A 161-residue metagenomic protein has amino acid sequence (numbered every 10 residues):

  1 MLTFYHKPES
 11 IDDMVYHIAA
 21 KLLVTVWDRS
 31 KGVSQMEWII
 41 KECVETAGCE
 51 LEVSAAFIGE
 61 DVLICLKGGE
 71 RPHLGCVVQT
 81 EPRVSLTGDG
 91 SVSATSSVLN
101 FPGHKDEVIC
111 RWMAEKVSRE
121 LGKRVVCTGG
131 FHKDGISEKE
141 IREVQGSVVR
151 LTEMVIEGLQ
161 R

Functional and structural regions predicted by a protein language model:
L2, H6, A20, W27 (+1 more regions): Charge-rich, low-complexity N-terminal segments
V44-E120, R124-K133, E138-V148, G158: Conserved mixed alpha/beta catalytic, RNA-binding, or beta-rich assembly cores of soluble enzyme, regulatory
L151: Short, well-ordered, aromatic-rich surface patches in folded extracellular/luminal domains
M154-R161: Flexible helix-coil linker/hinge segments at domain or subdomain boundaries
